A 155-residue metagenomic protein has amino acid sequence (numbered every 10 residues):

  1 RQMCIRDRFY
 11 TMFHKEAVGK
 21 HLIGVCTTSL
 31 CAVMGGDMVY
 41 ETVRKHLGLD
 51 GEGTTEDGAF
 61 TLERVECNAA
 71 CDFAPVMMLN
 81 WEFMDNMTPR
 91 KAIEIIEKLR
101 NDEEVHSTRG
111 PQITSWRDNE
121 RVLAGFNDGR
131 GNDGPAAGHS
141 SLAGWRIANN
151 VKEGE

Functional and structural regions predicted by a protein language model:
R1-I5: Short, small-residue-biased leader/transition segments that mark boundaries at the very start of proteins
R6-C67, M78-E155: Feature of Fe-S/electron-transfer and energy-metabolism proteins that preferentially highlights extended coupling
D72-V76: Structural micro-motif
